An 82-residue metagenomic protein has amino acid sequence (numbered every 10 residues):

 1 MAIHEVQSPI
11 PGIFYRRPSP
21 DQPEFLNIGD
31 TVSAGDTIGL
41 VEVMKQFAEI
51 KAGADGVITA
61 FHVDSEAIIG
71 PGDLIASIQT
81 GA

Functional and structural regions predicted by a protein language model:
M1-Q22, L40-D55, T80: Short beta-strand-turn/beta-hairpin segments enriched in glycine/proline and small hydrophobics that form edge-strand
R16-T31, A60-D64: Short histidine-centered loop motifs in beta-beta connectors
N27-E49, G70-A82: Short hydrophobic beta/alpha edge segments that flank linear recognition/processing sites
G56, F61-I75: PDZ-domain C-terminal substructure recognizer with occasional recognition of PDZ-binding tails
